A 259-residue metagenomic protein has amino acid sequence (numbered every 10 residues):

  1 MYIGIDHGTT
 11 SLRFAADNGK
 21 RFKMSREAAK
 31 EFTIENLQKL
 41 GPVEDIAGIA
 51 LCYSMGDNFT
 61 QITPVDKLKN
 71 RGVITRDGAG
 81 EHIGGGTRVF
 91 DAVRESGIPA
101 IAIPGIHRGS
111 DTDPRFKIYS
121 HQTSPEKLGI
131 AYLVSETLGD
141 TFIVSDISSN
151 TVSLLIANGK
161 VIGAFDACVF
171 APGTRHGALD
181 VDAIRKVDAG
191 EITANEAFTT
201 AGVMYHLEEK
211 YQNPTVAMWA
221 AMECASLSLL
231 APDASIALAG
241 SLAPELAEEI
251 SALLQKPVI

Functional and structural regions predicted by a protein language model:
M1-F22, G139-A164: Gly/Thr-rich phosphate-binding beta-strand-loop-beta motif of the actin/hexokinase/Hsp70
M1-G4, T9, K30-E31, Y53-T141 (+3 more regions): Nucleotide/phosphate-binding catalytic cleft detector across ATP-hydrolyzing and phosphate-transferring enzymes
I3-I5, D188-I259: ATP-binding/phosphotransfer module of carbohydrate and carboxylate kinases, centering on a glycine-rich
G19, P64-R71, A157-G163, A167 (+1 more regions): A glycine- and small-aliphatic-rich helix-loop capping segment at beta-alpha/alpha-beta transitions that lines
F22-T60: Glycine/small-residue-rich interface belts in oligomeric ring/scaffold proteins and their assembly partners
E44-C52, A100, D233-A239: Hydrophobic beta-strand segments of well-ordered beta-sheets in folded domains
R88, A92, G129-T137, A183-V187 (+3 more regions): Alpha-helical scaffold segments in soluble metabolic enzymes
D111-T141, N158-Y211: Glycine-rich phosphate-binding loop plus the immediately following alpha-helix
